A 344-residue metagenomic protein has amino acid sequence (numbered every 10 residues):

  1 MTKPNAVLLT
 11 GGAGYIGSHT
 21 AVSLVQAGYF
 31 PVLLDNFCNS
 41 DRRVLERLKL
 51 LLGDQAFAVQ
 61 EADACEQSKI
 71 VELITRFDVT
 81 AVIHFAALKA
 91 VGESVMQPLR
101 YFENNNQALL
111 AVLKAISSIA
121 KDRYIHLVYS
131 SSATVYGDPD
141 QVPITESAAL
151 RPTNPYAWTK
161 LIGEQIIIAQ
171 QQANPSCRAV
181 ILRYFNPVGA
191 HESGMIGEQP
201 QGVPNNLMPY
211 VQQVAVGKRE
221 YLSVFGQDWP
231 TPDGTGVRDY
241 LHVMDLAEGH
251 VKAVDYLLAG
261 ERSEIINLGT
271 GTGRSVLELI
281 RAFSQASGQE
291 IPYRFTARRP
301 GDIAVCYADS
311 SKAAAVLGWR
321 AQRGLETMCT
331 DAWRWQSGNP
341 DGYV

Functional and structural regions predicted by a protein language model:
M1-A190: N-terminal Rossmann-like NAD(P)+-binding domain of SDR-like oxidoreductases, especially those catalyzing
A62, I74, Y101, S147 (+6 more regions): Pocket-edge positions in alpha/beta enzyme catalytic cores
D78, A120, Q171, P175 (+4 more regions): Secondary-structure transition/hinge residues
M96, D140-Q141, A149, P155 (+5 more regions): Short capping/connector residues at structural and topological boundaries
P152-T159, P200, P204-L207, D239-V243: The catalytic Tyr-centered alpha-helix of NAD(P)H-dependent dehydrogenases
G189-H191, D228-W229: Short, basic/glycine-rich phosphate-binding loops at helix/coil junctions that contact nucleotide phosphates
H191-P204, V211-V214: Hydrophobic, Gly/Ser/Ala-rich alpha-helical and linker tracts in large acyl-processing enzymes of secondary/lipid
L207-V344: C-terminal substrate-binding subdomain of Rossmann-fold SDR/epimerase-dehydratase oxidoreductases
